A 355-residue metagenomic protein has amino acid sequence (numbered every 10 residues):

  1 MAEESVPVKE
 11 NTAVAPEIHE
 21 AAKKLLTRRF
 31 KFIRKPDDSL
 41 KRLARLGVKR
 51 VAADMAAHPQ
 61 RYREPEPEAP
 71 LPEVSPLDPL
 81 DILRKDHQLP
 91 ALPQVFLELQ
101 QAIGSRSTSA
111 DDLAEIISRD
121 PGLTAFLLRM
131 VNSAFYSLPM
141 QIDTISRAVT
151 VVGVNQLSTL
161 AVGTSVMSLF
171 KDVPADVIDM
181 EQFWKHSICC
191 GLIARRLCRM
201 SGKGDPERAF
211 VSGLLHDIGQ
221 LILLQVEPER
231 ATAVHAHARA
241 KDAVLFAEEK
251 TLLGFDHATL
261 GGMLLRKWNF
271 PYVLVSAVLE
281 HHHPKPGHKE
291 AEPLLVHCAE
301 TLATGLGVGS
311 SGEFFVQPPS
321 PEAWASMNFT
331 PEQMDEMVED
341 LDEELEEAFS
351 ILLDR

Functional and structural regions predicted by a protein language model:
A2-R239, A243-P321, E343, F349-I351 (+1 more regions): Conserved alpha-helical "signature site" that marks functionally important helical segments or helix/loop junctions
Q317-P331: Short helix/strand-capping connector loops at secondary-structure junctions
